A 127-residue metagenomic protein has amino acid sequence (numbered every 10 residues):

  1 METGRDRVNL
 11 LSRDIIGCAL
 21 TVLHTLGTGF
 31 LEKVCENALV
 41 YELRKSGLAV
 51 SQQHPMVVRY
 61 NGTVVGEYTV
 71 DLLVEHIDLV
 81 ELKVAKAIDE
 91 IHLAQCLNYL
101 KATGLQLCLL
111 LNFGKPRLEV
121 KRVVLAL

Functional and structural regions predicted by a protein language model:
M1-A49, L118, V124-L127: Solvent-exposed, charged helical/coil patches that constitute nucleic-acid or partner-interaction surfaces
G27, V50, V70-K86, Y99: Conserved catalytic cores of phosphodiester-cleaving nucleases, focusing on short active-site segments
G29-L31, V64, Q106, P116: Gly/Ser/Thr-rich beta-alpha loop segments that engage phosphate groups in nucleotides
S46-R59: A short acidic/basic microdomain associated with nuclease active sites
K83-L127: Nucleic-acid nuclease catalytic cores
